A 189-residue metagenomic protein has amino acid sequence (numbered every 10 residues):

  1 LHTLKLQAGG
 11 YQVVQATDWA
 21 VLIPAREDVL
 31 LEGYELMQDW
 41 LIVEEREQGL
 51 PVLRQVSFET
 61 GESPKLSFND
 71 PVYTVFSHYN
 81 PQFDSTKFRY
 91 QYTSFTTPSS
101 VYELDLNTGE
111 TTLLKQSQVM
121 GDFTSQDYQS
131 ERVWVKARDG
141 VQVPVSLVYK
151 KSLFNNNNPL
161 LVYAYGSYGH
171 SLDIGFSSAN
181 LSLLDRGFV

Functional and structural regions predicted by a protein language model:
L1-Q7, G49-V56, T96-E103: Structural motif
L4-V13, E59, L106-G109: Short loop/turn segments immediately following beta-strands, especially the blade-tip and inter-blade linker loops
D18-A20: A short helix->beta-strand "capping" segment at the edge of beta-propeller domains
L22-E27, S67-P71: Surface loop/turn motifs at the tips and blade-to-blade linkers of beta-strand repeat domains
Q38, S67-V189: Serine-hydrolase catalytic core recognition
